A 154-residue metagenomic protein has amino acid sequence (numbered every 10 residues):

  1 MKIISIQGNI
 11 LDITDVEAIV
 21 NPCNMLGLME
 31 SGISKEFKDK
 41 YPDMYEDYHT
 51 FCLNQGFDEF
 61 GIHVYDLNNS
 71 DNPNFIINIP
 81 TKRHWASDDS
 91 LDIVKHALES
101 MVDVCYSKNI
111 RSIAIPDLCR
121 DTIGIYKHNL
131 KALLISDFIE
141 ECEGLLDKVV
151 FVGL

Functional and structural regions predicted by a protein language model:
M1-L154: Macrodomain-like recognition of ADP-ribose-binding/processing modules
